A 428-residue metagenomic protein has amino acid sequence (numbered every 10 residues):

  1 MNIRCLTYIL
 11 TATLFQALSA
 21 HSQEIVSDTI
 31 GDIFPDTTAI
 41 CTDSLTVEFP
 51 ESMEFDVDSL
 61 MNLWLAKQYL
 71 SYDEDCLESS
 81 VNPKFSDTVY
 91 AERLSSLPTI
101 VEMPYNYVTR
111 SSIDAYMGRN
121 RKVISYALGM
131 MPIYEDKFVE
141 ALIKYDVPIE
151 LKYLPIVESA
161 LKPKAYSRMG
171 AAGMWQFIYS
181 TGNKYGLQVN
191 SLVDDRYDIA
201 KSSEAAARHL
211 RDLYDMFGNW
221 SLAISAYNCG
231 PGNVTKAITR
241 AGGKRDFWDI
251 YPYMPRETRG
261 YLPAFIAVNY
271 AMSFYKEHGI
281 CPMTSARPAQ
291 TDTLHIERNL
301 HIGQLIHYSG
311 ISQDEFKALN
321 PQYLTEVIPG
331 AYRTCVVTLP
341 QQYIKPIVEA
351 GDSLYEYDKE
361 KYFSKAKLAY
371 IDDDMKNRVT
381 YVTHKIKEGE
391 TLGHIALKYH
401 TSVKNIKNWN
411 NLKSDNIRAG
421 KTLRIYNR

Functional and structural regions predicted by a protein language model:
M1-T29: Bacterial Sec-dependent N-terminal signal peptides
H21-Y145: An acidic, Gly/Ser/Thr/Pro-rich helix-cap/linker signature
S80-I133, K144-Y145, V189-L192, R196-M216 (+4 more regions): Extracytoplasmic and endomembrane cell-envelope/extracellular-matrix remodeling and assembly machinery
Y107-V108, A165-G186: Short, surface-exposed glycine/acidic/tryptophan-bearing loops
P148-I156, A172, W220-S225: Alpha-helical scaffolds flanking conserved acidic
K407: Polar interaction faces of repeat-based domains
